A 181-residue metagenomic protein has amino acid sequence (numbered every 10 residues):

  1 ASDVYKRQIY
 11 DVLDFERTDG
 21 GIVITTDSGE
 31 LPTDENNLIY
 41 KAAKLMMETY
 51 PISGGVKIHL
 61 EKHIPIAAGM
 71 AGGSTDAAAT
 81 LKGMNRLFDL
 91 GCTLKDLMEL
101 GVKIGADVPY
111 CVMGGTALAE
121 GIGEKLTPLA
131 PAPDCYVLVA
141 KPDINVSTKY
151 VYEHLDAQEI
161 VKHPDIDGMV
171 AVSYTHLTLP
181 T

Functional and structural regions predicted by a protein language model:
A1-Y5, T178-T181: Short, small-residue-biased leader/transition segments that mark boundaries at the very start of proteins
S2-A68, R86-M98, K141-I144: ATP-binding N-lobe of GHMP and related small-molecule kinases
E16, C111-M113, L118-G121, K141: Short beta-strand-to-turn element immediately C-terminal to the catalytic PLP-Schiff-base lysine in fold type I
G21-D27, T80, Y174-L177: Short, basic/glycine-rich phosphate-binding loops at helix/coil junctions that contact nucleotide phosphates
A77, L81-L118: Contiguous, small/hydrophobic- and glycine-enriched helical/loop subdomains that border and often "cap" functional
L90-G91, K125-L177: C-terminal nucleotide
K103, A119-P128: Active-site glycine-rich loop that binds ribose-phosphate moieties when present
